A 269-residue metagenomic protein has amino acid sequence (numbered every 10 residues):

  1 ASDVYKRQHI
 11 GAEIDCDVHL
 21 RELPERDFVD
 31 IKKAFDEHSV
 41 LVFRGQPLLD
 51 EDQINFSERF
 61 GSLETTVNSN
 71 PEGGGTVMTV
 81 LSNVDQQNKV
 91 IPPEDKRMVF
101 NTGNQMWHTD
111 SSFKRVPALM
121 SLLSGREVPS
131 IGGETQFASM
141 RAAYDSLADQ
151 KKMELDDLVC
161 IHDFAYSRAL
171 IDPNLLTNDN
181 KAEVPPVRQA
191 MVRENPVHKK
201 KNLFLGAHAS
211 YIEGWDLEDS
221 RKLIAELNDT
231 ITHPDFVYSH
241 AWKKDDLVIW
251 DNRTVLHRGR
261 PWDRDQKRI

Functional and structural regions predicted by a protein language model:
A1-Y5: Short, small-residue-biased leader/transition segments that mark boundaries at the very start of proteins
G11-H38: An N-terminal domain-cap segment
K33-K96, F100: Active-site substrate-recognition loop segments, prototypically the cytochrome P450 B′-helix/B-C loop
H38, H108, H257: Histidine-centered active-site/metal-ligand motif
I91, V99-L170, L176-Y238: Catalytic core of non-heme Fe(II) oxygenases with the double-stranded beta-helix
L223, N228-I269: Catalytic core of Fe(II)/2-oxoglutarate
